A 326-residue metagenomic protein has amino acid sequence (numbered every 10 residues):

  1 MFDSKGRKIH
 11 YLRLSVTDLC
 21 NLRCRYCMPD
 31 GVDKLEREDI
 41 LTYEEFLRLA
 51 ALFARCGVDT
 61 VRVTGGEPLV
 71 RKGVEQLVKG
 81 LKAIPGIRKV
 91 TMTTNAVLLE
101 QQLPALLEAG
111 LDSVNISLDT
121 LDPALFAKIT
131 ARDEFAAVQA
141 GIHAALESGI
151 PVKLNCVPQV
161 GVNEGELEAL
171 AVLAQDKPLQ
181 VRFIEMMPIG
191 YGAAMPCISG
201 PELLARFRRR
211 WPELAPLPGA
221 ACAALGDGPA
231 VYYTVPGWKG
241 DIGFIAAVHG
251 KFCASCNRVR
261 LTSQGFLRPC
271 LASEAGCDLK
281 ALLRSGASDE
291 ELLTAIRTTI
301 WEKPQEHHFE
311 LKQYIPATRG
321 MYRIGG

Functional and structural regions predicted by a protein language model:
M1-R13, R23-R25, R55, A230-D241 (+3 more regions): N-terminal [4Fe-4S]-dependent radical SAM core
S4-E44: Canonical Radical SAM [4Fe-4S] cluster-binding loop centered on the CxxxCxxC motif and its immediate flanking residues
V16, C20, V63, M92 (+1 more regions): Conserved, mostly hydrophobic/aromatic
V16, L35, E67-R71, Q159-N163 (+1 more regions): Short, small-residue-enriched loops and turns at beta-alpha junctions that line or gate enzyme active sites
C20, C24-C27, C253-C256, C270: Short cysteine clusters
I40-V63, V70-I184: Radical SAM/AdoMet-radical enzyme domain recognition
A124-A127, R132-Q139, H143-G243, A247 (+1 more regions): Radical SAM enzyme [4Fe-4S]-AdoMet core and its adjacent flexible, acidic and glycine-rich loops/tails across
A254-R258, T262-G326: Flexible mid-to-C-terminal extensions adjoining Fe-S/redox cofactors in radical SAM and related proteins
